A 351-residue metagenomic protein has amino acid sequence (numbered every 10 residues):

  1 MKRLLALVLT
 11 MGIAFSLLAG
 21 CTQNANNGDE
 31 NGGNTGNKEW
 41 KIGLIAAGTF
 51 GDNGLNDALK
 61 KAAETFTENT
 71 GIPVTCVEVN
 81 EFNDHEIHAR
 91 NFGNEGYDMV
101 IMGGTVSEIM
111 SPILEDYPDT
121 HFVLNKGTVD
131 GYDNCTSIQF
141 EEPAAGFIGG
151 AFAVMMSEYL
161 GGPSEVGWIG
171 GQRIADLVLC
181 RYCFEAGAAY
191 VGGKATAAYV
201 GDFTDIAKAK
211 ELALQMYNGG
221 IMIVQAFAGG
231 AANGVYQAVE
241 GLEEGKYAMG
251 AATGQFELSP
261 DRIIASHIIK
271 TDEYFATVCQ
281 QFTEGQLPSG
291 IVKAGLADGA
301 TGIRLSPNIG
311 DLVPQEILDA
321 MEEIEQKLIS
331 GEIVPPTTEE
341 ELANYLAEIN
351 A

Functional and structural regions predicted by a protein language model:
M1-V8: Positively charged n-region of N-terminal signal peptides that target proteins for export
M11-G12: Repetitive helical segments and hydrophobic/amphipathic motifs
S16-G20: C-terminal motif of bacterial Sec signal peptides marking the signal peptidase cleavage site
T22-A351: A residue-level marker of the well-folded mature domains of exported/periplasmic proteins
